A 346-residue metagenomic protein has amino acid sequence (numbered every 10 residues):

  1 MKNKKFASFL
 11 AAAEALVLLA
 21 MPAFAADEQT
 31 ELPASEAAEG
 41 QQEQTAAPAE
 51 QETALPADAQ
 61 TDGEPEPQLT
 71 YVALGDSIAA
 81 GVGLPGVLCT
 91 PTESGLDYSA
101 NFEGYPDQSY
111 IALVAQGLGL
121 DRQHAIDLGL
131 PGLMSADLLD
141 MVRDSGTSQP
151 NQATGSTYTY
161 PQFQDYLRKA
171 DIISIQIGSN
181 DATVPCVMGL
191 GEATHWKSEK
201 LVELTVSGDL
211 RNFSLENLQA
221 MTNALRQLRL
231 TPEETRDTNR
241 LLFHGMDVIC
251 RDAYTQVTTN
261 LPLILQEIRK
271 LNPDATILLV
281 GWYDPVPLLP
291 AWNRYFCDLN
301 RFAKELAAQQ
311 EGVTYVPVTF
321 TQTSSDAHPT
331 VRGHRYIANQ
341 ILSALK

Functional and structural regions predicted by a protein language model:
F6-L16: Sec-dependent N-terminal signal peptides
A20-E31: Sec-dependent signal peptide cleavage junction
T53-P131, L215: Serine-esterase "nucleophile elbow" of acetyl-processing enzymes
T70-L74, A79, A125-G129, I172-Q176 (+2 more regions): Structural recognition of the beta-strand scaffold that forms the well-ordered cores of secreted hydrolase catalytic
V82-L84, D137-D252, D284-V286: Oxyanion-hole/transition-state-stabilizing segment in secreted/luminal serine hydrolases and related acyltransferases
L113-Q123, N260-L278, F302-V316: A structural motif corresponding to the C-terminal end of an alpha-helix and its immediate exit/capping segment
T255-T259, D284-P317, Y336: Substrate-gating cap/lid alpha-helix
S325-K346: Histidine-centered active-site loop/cap adjacent to the catalytic His in serine esterases/O-acetyl transfer systems
